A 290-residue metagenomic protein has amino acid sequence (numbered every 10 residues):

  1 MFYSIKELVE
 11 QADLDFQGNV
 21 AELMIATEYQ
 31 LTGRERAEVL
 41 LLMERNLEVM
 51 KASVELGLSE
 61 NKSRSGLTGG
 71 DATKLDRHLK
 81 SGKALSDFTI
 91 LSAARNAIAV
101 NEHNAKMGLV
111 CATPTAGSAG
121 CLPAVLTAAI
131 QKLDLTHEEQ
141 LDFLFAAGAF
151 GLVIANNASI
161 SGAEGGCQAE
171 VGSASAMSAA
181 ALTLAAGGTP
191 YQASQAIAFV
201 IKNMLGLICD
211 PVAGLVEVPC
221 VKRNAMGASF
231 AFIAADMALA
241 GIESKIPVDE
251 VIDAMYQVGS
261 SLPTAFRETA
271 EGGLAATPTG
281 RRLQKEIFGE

Functional and structural regions predicted by a protein language model:
M1-G108, I130-K132, G241, V248-E290: Generic N-terminal targeting/processing segments that precede catalytic cores or assembly contacts
L85, A112-A119, Q131, L135-T136 (+1 more regions): Glycine- and small hydrophobic-enriched segments that form the cores of compact globular domains
D87-N104, E139-A158, K202-P211, I246 (+2 more regions): Acidic-glycine-rich active-site phosphate/pyrophosphate-binding loop
M107-V125, A169-A174: Conserved phosphate/anionic-ligand binding catalytic regions in large, soluble enzymes, centered on
S118-T127, S175-A180, A228-A234: Well-ordered alpha-helical segments within folded domains of soluble proteins
P123-D134, L182-G187: Alpha-helical support elements that line or immediately flank enzyme active sites and cofactor-binding pockets
L144, F150-A163, C167-M177, L182: Glycine- and acidic-residue-rich phosphate-binding/metal-coordinating active-site segment common to enzymes that handle
L184-E290: Functionally critical mobile loop/hinge segments
